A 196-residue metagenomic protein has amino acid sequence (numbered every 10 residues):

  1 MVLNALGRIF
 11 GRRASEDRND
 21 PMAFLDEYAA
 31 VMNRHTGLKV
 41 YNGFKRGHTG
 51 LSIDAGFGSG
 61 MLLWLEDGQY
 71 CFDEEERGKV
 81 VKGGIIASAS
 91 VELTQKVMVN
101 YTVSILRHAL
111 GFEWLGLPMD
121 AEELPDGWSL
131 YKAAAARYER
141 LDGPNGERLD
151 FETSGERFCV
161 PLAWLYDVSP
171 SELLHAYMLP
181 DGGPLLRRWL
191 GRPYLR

Functional and structural regions predicted by a protein language model:
G7, G11-K39, H48: N-terminal domain-onset segments
A29-N33, N42-F57, R77, P118-P125: Short, solvent-exposed secondary-structure boundary motifs
L38, R46, G68-Y70: The feature marks the first
G43-E66, A135-G143: Amphipathic, interaction-prone secondary-structure segments
A55-K82, R196: Short aromatic-glycine-(Arg/Gly/Cys) micro-motifs in beta-strand/loop hairpins
M61-L65, K82-S90, G143-R157: Short amphipathic beta-strand/extended segments with alternating polar/hydrophobic composition
S88-P144: Surface-exposed beta-loop interaction hotspot
M119-R196: Intrinsically disordered, low-complexity, charge-dense segments enriched in Lys/Arg and Glu/Asp interspersed
